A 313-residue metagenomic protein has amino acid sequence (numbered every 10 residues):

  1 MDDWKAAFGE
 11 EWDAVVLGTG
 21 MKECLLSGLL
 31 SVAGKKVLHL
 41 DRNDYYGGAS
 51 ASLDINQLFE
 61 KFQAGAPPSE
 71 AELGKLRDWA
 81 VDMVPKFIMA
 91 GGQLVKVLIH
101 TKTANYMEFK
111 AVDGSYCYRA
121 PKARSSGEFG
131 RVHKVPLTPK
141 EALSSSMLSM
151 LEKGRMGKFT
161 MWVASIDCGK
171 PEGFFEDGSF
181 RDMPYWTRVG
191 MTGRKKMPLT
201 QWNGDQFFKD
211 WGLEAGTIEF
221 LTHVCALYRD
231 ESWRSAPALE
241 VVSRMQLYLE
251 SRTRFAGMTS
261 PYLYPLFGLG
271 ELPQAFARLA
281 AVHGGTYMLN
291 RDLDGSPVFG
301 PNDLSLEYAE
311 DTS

Functional and structural regions predicted by a protein language model:
M1-D3, E23-L25, L94, G193-K195 (+2 more regions): Eukaryotic intrinsically disordered and solvent-exposed regulatory patches
D2-L151: N-terminal glycine-rich phosphate/pyrophosphate-binding loop and immediately adjacent elements
W4-A6, L26-L30, A71, D210-G212 (+4 more regions): Beta-strand elements of modular eukaryotic interaction domains
V15-L17, L40, L293-D294, D311-S313: Short hydrophobic core segments
G20, G34, K102, G212 (+2 more regions): Glycine-centered loop/turn motif at secondary-structure junctions
N43, A111, L221, L293-D294: Residue-level "edge-of-site" marker
D82-P85, G91-S251, Y262-F267: Rossmann-like flavin
S243-T312: Helical element adjacent to the flavin cofactor pocket in flavoenzyme catalytic cores
